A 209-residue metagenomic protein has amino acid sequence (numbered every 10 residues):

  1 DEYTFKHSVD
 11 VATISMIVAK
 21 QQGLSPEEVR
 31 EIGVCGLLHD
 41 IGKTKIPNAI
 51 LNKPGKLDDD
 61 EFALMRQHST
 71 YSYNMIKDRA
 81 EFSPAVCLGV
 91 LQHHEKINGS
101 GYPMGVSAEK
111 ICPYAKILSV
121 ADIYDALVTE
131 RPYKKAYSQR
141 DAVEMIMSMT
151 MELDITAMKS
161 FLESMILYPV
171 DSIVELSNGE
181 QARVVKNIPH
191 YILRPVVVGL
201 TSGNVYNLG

Functional and structural regions predicted by a protein language model:
D1-G209: Histidine- and acidic-residue-rich, metal-dependent catalytic cores
